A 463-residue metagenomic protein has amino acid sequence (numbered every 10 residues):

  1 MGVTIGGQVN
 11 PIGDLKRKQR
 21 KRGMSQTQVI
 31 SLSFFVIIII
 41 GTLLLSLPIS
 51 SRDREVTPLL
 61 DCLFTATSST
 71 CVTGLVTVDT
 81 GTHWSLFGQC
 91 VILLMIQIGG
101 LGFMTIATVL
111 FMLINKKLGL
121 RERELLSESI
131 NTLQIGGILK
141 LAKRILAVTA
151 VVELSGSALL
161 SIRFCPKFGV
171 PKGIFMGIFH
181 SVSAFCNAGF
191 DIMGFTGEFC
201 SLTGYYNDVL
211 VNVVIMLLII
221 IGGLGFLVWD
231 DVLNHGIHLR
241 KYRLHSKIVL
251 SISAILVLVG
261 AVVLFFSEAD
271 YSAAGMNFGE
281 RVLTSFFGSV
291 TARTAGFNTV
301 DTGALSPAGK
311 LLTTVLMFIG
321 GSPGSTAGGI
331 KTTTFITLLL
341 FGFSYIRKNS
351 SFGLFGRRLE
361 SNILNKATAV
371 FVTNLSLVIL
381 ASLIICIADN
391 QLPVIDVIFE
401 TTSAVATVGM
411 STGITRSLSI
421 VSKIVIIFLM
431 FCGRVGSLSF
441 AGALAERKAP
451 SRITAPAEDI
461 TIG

Functional and structural regions predicted by a protein language model:
M1-G463: Membrane-proximal intracellular helices of multi-pass ion channels
